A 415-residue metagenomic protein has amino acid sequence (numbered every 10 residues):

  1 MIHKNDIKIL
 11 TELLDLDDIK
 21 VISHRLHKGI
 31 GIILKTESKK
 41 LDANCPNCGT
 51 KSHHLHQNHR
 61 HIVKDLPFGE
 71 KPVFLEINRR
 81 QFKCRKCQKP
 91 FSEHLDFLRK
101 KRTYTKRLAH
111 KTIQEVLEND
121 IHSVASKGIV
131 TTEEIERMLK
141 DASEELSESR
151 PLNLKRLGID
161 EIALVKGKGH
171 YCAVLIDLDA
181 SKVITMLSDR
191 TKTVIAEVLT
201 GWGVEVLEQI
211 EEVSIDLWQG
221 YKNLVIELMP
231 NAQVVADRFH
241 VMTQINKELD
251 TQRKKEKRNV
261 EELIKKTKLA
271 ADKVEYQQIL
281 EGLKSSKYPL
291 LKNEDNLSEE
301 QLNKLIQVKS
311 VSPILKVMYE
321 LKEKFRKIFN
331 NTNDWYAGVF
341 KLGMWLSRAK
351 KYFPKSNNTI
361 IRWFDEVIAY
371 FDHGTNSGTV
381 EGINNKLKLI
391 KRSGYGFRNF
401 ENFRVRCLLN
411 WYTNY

Functional and structural regions predicted by a protein language model:
M1-L95: Short, conserved DNA-binding cores of transcription-related domains
S38, D42, N47, K166-K168 (+5 more regions): Acidic/histidine-rich catalytic cores and adjacent linkers of DNA breakage/strand-transfer/modification proteins
G49, I62-K168, V206-E208, I368: Short, positively charged, Gly/Tyr-enriched micro-motifs that form contact patches at catalytic or ligand/partner
S52, T131, A142-L146, L217 (+3 more regions): The DNA-recognition helices of helix-turn-helix-type DNA-binding domains
R79, K127-M138, D179, S214-Q219 (+2 more regions): Core catalytic machinery and nucleic-acid-binding channels of phosphodiester-processing enzymes
K101-T103, I184-V206: Active-site beta-loop-alpha junctions of metal-dependent nucleic acid enzymes, especially the RNase H-like/DDE
K155-R156, C172, E211, A232: The start of beta-strands in P-loop NTPase/AAA+ ATPase cores
V241-E262: Short alpha-helix plus adjacent loop in nuclease-associated cores
